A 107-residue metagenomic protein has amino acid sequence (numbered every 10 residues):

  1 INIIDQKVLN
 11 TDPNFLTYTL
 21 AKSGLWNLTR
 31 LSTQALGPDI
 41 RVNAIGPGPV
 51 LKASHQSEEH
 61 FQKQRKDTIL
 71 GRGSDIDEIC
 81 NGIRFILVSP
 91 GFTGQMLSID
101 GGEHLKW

Functional and structural regions predicted by a protein language model:
I1-G24, T29-G37, P49: Catalytic loop of short-chain dehydrogenase/reductase
D5-K7, A44-L51, T68, G73 (+2 more regions): PG/GG-rich flexible active-site loop of Rossmann-like NAD(P)H-dependent oxidoreductases, especially the SDR superfamily
N10, L36, E59, T68 (+2 more regions): Helix-loop segment at the mouth of the active site in Rossmann-fold oxidoreductases, especially SDR/KR enzymes
D12-P13, H55-S57: Conserved catalytic-core motifs of eukaryotic protein kinase domains, centered on the activation segment
K22, R30, R41-N43, G71-R72: Short, cationic motifs built from Arg/Lys/His that form the positively charged side of catalytic pockets
W26, L36-V50, F92-I99: Conserved Rossmann-fold SDR core element
E59-E78: Catalytic Tyr-x(3-8)-Lys segment
D75-I99, H104: C-terminal substrate-recognition "lid" of short-chain dehydrogenase/reductases
